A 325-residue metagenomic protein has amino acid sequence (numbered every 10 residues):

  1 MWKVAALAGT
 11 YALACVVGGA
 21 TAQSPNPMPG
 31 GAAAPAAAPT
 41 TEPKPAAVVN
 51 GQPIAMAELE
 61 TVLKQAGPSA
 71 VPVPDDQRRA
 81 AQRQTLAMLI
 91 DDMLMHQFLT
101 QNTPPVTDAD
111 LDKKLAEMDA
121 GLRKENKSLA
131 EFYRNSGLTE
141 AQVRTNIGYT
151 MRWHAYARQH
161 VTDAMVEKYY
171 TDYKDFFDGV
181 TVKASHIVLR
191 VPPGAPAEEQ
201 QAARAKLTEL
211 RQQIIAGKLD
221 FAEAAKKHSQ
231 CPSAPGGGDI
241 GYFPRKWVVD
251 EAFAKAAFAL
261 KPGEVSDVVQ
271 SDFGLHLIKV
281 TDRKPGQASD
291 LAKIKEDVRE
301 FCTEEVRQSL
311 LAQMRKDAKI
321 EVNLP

Functional and structural regions predicted by a protein language model:
M1-A5: Bacterial Sec-dependent N-terminal signal peptides
A6-V16: Bacterial N-terminal signal peptides
G18-A22: Sec/Tat signal peptide C-region and signal peptidase I cleavage site
Q23-I54, D75-P325: Peptidyl-prolyl cis-trans isomerase
P53, E60-Q65: N-terminal or membrane-proximal amphipathic helix/coiled-coil initiation segments that transition from
L63-A80: Short, conserved catalytic-motif segment at the N-terminal edge
